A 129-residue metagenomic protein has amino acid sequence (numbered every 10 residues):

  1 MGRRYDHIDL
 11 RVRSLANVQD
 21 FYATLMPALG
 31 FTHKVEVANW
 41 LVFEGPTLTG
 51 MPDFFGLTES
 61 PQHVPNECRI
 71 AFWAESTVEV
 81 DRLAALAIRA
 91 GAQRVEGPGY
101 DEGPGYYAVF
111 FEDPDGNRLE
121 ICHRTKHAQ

Functional and structural regions predicted by a protein language model:
M1-Q19, I70, T125-Q129: N-terminal beta-strand motif that seeds the catalytic metal site of vicinal oxygen chelate
R4, A38-N39, D53, N66: Residues that flank catalytic or metal-binding motifs in active/ligand-binding sites
D6-S14, Q62-L86, Y107-E112: Vicinal oxygen chelate
D9-P52: Core segments of cupin and vicinal oxygen chelate
V18-Y22, A87, G116: Conserved active-site tyrosine of GNAT-family acetyltransferases
T24, A28, L83-V95: Charge-dense, helix-prone N-terminal extensions
G56-L57: Eukaryotic scaffold repeat domains enriched in small/polar residues
I88-Q129: Vicinal oxygen chelate
